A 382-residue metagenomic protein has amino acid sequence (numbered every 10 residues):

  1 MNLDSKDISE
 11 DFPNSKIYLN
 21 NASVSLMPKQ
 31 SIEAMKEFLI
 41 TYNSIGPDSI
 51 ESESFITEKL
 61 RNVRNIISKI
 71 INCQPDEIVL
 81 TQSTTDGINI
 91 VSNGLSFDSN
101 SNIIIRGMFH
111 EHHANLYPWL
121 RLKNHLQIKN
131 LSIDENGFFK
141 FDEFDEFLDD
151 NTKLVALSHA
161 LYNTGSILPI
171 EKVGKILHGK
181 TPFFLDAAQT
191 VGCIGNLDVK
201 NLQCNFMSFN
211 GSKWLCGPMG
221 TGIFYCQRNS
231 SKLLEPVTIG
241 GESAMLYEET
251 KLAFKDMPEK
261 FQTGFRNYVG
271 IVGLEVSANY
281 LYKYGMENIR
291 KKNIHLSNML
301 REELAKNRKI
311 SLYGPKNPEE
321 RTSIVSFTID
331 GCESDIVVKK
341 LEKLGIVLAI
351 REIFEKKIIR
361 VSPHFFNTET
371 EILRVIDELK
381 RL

Functional and structural regions predicted by a protein language model:
M1-L382: Pyridoxal 5′-phosphate
